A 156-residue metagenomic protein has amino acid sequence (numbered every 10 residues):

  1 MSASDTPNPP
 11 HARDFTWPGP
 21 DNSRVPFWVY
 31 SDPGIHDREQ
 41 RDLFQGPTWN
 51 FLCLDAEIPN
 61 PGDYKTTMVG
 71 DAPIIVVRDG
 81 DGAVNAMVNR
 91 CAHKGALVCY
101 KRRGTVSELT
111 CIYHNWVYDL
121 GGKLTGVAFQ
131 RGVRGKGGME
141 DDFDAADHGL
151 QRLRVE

Functional and structural regions predicted by a protein language model:
M1-P18, S23, D37: Peripheral, non-cofactor segments flanking catalytic/redox cores
M1-T6, F27-S31, G137-A145: Phosphate-binding glycine-rich loops and adjacent basic patches that engage nucleotide phosphates, nucleic-acid
P9-H11, R24, Y30, T110-I112: Generic detection of intrinsically disordered/low-complexity segments and helix-coil linkers/edges
A12-T16, P20, V29, F44 (+3 more regions): Residue-level signal for well-ordered alpha-helical segments
T16-R24, P33, C99, K136 (+1 more regions): Generic alpha-helix detector with strongest preference for long hydrophobic helices that associate with membranes
P18, S23-G70, I74-I75: Non-catalytic accessory segments flanking enzyme active sites
N60-E156: Rieske [2Fe-2S] iron-sulfur-binding domain
